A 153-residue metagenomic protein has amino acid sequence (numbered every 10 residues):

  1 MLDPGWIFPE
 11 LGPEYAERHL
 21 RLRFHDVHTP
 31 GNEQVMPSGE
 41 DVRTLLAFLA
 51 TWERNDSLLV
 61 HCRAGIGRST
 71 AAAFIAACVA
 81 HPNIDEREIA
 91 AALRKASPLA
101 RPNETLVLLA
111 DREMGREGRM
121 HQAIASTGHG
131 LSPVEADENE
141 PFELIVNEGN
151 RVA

Functional and structural regions predicted by a protein language model:
M1-Y15: Glycine-rich, flexible N-terminal cofactor/catalytic loop recognition
F8-P9, P30, G67-A71: Short catalytic/ligand-binding loop motif for oxyanion handling, primarily in non-cytosolic enzymes, centered on
Y15-R18, A76-C78: Glycine-rich, phosphate-binding/catalytic loops in enzymes
L20-L58: Helix-loop module immediately N-terminal to the HCX5R catalytic loop in PTP-like cysteine phosphatase domains
G31, V35, C62-G65, R94: Non-catalytic interaction surface on structured domains
M36-P37, A73-A77: "Short basic amphipathic alpha-helical interaction patches in structured regions
W52-S57, C78-A153: PTP/DSP superfamily signal
S57-F74: A phosphate-binding catalytic loop at a beta-strand-loop-alpha-helix junction that coordinates phosphoryl groups
